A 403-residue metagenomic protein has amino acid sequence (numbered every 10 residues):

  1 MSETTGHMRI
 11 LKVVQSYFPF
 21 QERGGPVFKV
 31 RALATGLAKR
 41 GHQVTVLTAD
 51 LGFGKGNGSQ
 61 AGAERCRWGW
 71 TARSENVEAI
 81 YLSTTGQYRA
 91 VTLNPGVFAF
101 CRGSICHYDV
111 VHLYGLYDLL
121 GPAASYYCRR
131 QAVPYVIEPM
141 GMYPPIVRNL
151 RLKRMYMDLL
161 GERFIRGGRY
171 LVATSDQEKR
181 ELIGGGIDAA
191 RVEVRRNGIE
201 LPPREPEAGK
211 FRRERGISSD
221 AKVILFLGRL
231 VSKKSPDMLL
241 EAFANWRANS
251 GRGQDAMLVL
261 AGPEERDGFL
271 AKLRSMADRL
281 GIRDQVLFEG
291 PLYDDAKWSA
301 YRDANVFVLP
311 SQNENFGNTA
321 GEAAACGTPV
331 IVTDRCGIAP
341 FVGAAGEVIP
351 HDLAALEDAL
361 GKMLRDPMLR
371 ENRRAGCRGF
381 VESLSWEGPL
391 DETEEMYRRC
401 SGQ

Functional and structural regions predicted by a protein language model:
L11, V172, S218-K234, L240-F243 (+1 more regions): Conserved donor-binding/catalytic core segment of Leloir-type glycosyltransferases
D50, Q177, G198: Carbohydrate-associated surface elements
G52-F53, I199, L227, D255-R274 (+1 more regions): Glycosyltransferase donor-sugar binding loop
I105, P291-L292, S299-A304: Short alpha-helical donor nucleotide-sugar binding micro-motif in glycosyltransferases
L116, Q312: Aromatic "clamp/platform" in nucleotide-sugar-dependent glycosyltransferases that forms part of the donor/acceptor
P134-V136, P144-G167: Nucleotide-sugar donor phosphate/pyrophosphate-binding loop at the beta->alpha transition of glycosyltransferases
P329-V332: Short hydrophobic beta-strand element within catalytic cores of glycosyltransferases and related nucleotide-activated
G346-A354, K362-P367: Conserved acidic donor-binding segment of nucleotide-sugar-dependent glycosyltransferases
